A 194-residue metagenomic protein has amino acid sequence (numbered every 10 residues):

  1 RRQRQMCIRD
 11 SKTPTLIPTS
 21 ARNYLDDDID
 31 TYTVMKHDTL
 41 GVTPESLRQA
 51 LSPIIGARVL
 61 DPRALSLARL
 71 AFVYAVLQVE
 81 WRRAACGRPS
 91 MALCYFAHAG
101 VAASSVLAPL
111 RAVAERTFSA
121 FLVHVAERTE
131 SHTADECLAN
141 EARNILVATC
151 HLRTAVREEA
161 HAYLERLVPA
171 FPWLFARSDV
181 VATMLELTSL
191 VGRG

Functional and structural regions predicted by a protein language model:
R1-R2, L60-P62, R83-R88, H124-L138 (+1 more regions): HEAT/armadillo-like alpha-solenoid scaffolds in large eukaryotic assembly and transport factors
Q3-I8: Short, small-residue-biased leader/transition segments that mark boundaries at the very start of proteins
S11-P14, P18-A92: Extended repeat-based solenoid scaffolds, especially LRR ectodomains and other repeat-derived architectures
S46, L65, R69, V113 (+5 more regions): Structural marker for long, regular alpha helices in very large eukaryotic proteins
R48-A57, F72, S90-V101, E136-V147 (+1 more regions): Alpha-helical solenoid scaffolds in eukaryotic proteins
A50-L51, R63-L77, C94-T129, L164: HEAT-repeat alpha-solenoid elements in large eukaryotic scaffold proteins
A57-L65, G100-A112, N144-E158, A170-S178 (+1 more regions): Short coil/turn segments at helix-helix junctions and helix-capping linkers within large alpha-helical proteins
